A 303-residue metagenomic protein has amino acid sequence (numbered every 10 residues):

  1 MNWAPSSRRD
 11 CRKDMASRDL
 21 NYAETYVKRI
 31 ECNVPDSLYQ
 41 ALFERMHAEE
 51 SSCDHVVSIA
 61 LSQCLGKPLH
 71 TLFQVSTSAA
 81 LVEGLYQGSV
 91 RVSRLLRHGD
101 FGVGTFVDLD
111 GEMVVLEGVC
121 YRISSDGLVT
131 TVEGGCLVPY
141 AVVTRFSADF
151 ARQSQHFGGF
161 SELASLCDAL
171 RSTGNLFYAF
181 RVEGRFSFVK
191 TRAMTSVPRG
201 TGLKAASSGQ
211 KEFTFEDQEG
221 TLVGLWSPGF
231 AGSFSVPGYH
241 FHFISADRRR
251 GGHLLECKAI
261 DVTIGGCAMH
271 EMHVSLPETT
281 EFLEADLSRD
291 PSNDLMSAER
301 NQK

Functional and structural regions predicted by a protein language model:
A4-S37, M46-H47: Short Lys/Arg-rich basic patches
R9-R12, S51-L72: Short, basic amphipathic alpha-helical segments that act as recognition/interaction helices in nucleic-acid-binding
P35-H55, I59: Surface-exposed, Lys/Arg-rich phosphate-binding patches that contact polyanionic backbones
Q74-P139: N-terminal low-complexity or amphipathic/hydrophobic leaders
I123-D168, T173: A glycine-rich, hydrophobic loop/mini-helix early in the fold
Q155-S235: Long, positively charged binding patches that form subdomain-scale interaction surfaces for polyanionic ligands
V236-I244: Histidine-centered divalent-metal-coordination microenvironment in nucleic-acid enzymes
S245-D290: A hydrophobic, small-residue-rich beta->alpha segment in the mid-to-C-terminal subdomain of diverse proteins
